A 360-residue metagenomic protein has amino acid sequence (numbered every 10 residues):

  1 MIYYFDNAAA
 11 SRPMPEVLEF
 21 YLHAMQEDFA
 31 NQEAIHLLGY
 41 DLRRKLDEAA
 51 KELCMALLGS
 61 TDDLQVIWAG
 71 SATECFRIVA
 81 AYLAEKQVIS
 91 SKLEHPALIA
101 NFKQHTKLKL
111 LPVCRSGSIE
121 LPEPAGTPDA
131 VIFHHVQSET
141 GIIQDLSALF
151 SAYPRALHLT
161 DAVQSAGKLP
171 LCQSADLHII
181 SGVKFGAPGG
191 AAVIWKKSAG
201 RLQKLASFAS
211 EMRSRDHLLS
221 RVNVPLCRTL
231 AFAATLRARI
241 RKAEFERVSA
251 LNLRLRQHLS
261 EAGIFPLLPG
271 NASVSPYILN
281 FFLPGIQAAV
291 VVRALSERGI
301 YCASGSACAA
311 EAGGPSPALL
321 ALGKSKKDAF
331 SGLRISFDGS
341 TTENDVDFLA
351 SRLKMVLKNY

Functional and structural regions predicted by a protein language model:
M1-Y360: Pyridoxal 5′-phosphate
